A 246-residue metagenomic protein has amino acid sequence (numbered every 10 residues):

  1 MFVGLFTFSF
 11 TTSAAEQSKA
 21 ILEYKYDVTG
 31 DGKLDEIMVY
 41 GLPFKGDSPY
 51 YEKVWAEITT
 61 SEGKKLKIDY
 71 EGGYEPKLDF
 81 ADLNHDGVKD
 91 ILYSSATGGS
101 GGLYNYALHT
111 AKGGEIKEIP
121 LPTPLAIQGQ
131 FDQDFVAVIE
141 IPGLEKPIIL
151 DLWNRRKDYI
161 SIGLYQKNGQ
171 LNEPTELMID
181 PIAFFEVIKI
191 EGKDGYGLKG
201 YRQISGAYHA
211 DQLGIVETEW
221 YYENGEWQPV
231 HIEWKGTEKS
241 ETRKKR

Functional and structural regions predicted by a protein language model:
M1-G4, F8-V28, L103-R246: Acidic, small-residue rich beta-repeat scaffolds with periodic aromatic anchors
S13, A56-G73, I119-A126: Blade-edge motifs of beta-propeller repeat domains
I21-G32, E36, P43-D47, K67: N-terminal capping/interface segment
Y24, G73-A81, Q128-G129: Repeated scaffold domains used in trafficking and secretory/extracellular systems, primarily beta-propellers
G30-Y40, H85-S95, K193-Y201: Acidic/hydrophobic-patterned starts of short beta strands in beta-sheet-rich repeat architectures
L42-G46, A96-S100, S205-Y208: Short glycine/acidic-enriched loop and turn motifs that connect beta-strands
L42-G63: Beta-propeller domains
E75-T97, L103-L108: Hydrophobic/aromatic-rich structural module bridging two neighboring secondary-structure elements via a short loop
